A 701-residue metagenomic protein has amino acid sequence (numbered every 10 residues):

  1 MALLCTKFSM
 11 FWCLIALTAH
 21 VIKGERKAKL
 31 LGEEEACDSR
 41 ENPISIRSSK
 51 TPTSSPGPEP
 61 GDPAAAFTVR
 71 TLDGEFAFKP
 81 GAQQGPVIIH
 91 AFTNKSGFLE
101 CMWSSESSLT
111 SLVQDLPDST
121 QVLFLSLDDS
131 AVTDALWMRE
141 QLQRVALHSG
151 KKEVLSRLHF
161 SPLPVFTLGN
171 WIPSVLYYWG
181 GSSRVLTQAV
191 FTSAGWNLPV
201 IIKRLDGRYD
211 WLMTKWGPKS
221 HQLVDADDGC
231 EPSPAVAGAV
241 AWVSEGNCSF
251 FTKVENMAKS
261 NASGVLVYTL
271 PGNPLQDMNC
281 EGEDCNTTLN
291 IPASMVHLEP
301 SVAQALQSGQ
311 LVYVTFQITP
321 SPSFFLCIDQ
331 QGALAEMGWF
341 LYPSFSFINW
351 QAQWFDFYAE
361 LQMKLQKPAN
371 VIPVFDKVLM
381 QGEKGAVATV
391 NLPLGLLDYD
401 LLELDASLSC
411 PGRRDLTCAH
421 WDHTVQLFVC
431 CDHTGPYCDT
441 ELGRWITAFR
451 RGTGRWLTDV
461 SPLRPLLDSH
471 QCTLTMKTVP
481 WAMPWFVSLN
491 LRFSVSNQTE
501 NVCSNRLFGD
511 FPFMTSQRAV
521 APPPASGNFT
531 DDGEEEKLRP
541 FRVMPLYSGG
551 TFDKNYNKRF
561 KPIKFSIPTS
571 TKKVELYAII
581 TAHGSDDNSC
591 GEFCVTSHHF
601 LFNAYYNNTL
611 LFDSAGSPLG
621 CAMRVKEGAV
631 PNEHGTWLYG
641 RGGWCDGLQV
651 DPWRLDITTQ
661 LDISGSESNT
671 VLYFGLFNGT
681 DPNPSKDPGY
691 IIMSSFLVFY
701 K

Functional and structural regions predicted by a protein language model:
M1-C13: Classical eukaryotic N-terminal signal peptides for Sec-dependent ER targeting/secretion, especially the positively
K27-G85: N-terminal "domain-start" segment that seeds a small globular fold
F78-S111, D118-D128: Short active-site neighborhood of thiol/selenol oxidoreductases, capturing the structured segment around
Q83-I88, P117-L123, K152-L158, V236-V240 (+2 more regions): Loop/turn elements at helix/coil->beta-strand transitions in domains of secreted/extracellular proteins
D118-L136, K152-G169: Thiol-based oxidoreductase modules, predominantly thioredoxin-like and allied folds used for disulfide exchange
L147-G150, G169-W171, L176-R184, M295-P300 (+1 more regions): Extracellular/secretory-pathway and virion-surface proteins
L176-E255, L270-P271: Protease-associated
V254, A258-I328: Loop-rich non-cytosolic ectodomains and luminal regions
